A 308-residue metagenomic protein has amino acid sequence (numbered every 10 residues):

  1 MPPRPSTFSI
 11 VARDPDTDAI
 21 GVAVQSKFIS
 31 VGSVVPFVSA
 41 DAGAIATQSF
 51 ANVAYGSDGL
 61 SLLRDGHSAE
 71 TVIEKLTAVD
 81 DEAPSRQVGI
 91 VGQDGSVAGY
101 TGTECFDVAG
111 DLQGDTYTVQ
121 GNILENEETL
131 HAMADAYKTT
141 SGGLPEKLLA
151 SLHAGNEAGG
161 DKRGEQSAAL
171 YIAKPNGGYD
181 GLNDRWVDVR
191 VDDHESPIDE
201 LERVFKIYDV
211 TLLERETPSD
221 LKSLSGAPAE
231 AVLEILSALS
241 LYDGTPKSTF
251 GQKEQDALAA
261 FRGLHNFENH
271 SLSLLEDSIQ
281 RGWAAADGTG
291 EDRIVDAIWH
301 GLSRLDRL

Functional and structural regions predicted by a protein language model:
M1-P3, R304-L308: Basic/polar N-terminal segments that are highly enriched at the extreme N-terminus, encompassing both cleavable
P2-G226: N-terminal nucleophile
D220-W299: Short acidic, glycine/serine/threonine-rich helix-capping segments at coil-helix boundaries
